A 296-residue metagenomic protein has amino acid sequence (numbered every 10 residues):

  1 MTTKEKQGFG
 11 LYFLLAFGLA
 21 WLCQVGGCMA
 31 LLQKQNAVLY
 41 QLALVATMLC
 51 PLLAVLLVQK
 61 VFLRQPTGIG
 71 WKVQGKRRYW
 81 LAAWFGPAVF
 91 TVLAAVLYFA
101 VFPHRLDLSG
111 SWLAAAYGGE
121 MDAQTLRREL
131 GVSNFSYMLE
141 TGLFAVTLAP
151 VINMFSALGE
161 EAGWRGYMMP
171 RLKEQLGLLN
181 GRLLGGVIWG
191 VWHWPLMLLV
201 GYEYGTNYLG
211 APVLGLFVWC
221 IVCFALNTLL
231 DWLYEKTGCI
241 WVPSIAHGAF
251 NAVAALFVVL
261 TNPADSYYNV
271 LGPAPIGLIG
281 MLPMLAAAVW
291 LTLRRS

Functional and structural regions predicted by a protein language model:
M1-K6: Short, Lys/Arg-rich, polar N-terminal cytosolic tail immediately upstream of the first transmembrane signal-anchor
F9-W21, A82-F90, I188: Alpha-helical transmembrane segments
L22-L44, L199-Y208, L256-G272: Juxtamembrane/transmembrane-helix boundary motifs at the membrane-water interface
C23-F62, P66, W71, R77-L97 (+3 more regions): Alpha-helical transmembrane segments in multi-pass membrane proteins
A95-H104, E160-E161, R182-Y202: Transmembrane alpha-helix/helix-exit interface in multi-pass inner-membrane proteins
A123-E129, M197-A211: Membrane-interface interhelical connector segments
L158-V191, D231-C239: Membrane-interface helix/loop boundary segments of multi-pass membrane proteins
T206-G215, G238, A246-S296: C-terminal membrane module of polytopic membrane proteins
